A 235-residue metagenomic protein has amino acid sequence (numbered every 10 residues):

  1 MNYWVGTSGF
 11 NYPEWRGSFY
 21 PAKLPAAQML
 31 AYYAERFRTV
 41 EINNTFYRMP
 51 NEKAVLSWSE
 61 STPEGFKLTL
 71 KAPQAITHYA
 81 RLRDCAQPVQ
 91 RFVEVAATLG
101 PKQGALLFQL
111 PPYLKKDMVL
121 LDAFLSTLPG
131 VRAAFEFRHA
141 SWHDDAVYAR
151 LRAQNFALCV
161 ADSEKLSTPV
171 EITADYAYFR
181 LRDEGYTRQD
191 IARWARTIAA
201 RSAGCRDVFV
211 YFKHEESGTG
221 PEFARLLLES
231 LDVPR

Functional and structural regions predicted by a protein language model:
M1-R235: Residues lining hydrophobic/aromatic ligand-binding pockets adjacent to catalytic sites
